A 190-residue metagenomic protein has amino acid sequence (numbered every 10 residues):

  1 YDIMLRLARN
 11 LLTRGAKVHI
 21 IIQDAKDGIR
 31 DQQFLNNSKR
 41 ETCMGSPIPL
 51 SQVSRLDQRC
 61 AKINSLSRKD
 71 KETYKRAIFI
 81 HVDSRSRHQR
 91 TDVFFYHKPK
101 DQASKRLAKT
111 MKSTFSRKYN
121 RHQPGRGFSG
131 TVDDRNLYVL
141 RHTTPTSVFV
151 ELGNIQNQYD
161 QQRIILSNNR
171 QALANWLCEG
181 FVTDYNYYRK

Functional and structural regions predicted by a protein language model:
Y1-K17: Alpha-helical metal-binding/catalytic segments enriched in His/Glu/Asp
Y1-L5, D57-C60, A174, C178-F181: Short, hydrophobic/amphipathic alpha-helical packing segments that form internal helix faces or helix-helix interfaces
A8, K112-S116, C178: Generic solvent-exposed, charged/amphipathic alpha-helical segments that serve as macromolecular interface scaffolds
R9-N10, K69, R117-N120: Catalytic cores of peptidoglycan-degrading enzymes
I21-K109, D133-Q156: Active-site microenvironments of hydrolase-like enzyme catalytic domains
K69-D70, D83-S86, H122-K190: Active-site-adjacent mobile loop/cap segments within catalytic or ligand-binding domains
A103-Q123: Acidic, glycine-rich loop-and-strand cores that form catalytic or ligand-binding grooves in diverse globular domains
